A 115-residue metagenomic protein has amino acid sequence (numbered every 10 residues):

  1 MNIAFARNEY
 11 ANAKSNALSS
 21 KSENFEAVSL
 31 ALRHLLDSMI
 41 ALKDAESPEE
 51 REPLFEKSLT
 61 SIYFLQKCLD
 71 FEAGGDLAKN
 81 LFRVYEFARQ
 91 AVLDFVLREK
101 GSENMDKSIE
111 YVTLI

Functional and structural regions predicted by a protein language model:
M1-E56, C68, D76-Q90, D94 (+1 more regions): N-terminal intrinsically disordered, cationic/polar leader segments that include organellar targeting peptides
L59-Y63: Short acidic-capped amphipathic helix/loop micro-motif used as an active-site/signal-coupling element
